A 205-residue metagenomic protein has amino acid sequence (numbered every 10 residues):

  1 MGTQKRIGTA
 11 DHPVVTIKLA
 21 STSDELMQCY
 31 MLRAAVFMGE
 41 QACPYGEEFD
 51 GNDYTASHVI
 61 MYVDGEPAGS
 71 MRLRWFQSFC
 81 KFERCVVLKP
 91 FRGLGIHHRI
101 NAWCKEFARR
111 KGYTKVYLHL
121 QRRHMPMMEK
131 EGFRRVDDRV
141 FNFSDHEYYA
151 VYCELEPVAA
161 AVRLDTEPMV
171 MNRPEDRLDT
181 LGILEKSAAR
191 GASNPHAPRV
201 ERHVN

Functional and structural regions predicted by a protein language model:
M1-V15, R109-R110, R122-N205: Terminal substrate-recognition subdomain of acyl/acetyltransferases
T9-C29: A short beta-loop-alpha structural element at the N-terminal edge of CoA-dependent acyl/N-acetyltransferase catalytic
L26, Y30-M31, Q41-F91: A conserved beta-strand-loop-helix scaffold within acyl/acetyltransferase catalytic domains
R33-F37: Intrinsically disordered, low-complexity, positively charged segments
N52, M61, M71, P90 (+4 more regions): Polyanion-binding and phosphate-handling cores
Q77-F79, K115, H146-Y148: A generic structural signal for beta-strand entry/edge sites
F82, V116-L120: Conserved hydrophobic beta-strand within the GNAT/NAT acetyltransferase core sheet that lines the active-site cleft
V87, G93-E106: Conserved acetyl-CoA-binding loop-helix of GNAT-fold acetyltransferases
